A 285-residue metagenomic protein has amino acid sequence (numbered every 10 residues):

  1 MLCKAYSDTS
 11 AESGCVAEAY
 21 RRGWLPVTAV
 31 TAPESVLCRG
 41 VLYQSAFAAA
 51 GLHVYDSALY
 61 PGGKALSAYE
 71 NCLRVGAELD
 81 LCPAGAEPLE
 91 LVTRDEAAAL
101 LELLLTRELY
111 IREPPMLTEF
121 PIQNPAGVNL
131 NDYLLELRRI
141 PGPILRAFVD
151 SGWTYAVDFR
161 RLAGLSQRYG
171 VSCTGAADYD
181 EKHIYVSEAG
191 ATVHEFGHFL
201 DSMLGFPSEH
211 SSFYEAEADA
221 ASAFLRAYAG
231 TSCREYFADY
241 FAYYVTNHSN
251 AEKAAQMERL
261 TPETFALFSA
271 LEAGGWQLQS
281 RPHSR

Functional and structural regions predicted by a protein language model:
M1-G40, F47-C72, E78-R94, L105-P114: Feature responds to low-complexity, polar/acidic, surface-exposed segments characteristic of secreted/exported proteins
L2-Y6, Y20-G23, A46-V54, D80-L81 (+9 more regions): Sec/Tat-exported extracytoplasmic proteins
T9-S13, A32-L37, L66-S67, P88-D95 (+4 more regions): Soluble non-cytosolic domains of exported or imported proteins
S13-V16, R39, Y43-F47, L73 (+8 more regions): Extracytoplasmic/secreted envelope proteins and their assembly/folding machinery, especially bacterial periplasmic
A19, N71-G76, P207-A216: A structural motif
T28-T31, A49-A50, N71-L79, L104-T106 (+3 more regions): Short, charged low-complexity intrinsically disordered segments located at boundaries of structured domains
V41, S57-K64, G85-E96, Y179-A191 (+2 more regions): Short, surface-exposed, charge-dense and proline/glycine-enriched linear segments
P115-N124, V128-N131, R138-R285: Active-site-flanking segments in enzyme catalytic domains
